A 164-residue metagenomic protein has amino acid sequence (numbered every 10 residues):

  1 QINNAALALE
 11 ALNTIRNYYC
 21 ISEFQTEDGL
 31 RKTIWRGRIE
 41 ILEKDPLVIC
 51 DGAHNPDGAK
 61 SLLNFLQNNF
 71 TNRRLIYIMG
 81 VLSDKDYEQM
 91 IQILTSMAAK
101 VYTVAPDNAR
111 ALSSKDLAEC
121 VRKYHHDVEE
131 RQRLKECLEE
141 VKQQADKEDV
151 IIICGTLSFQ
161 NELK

Functional and structural regions predicted by a protein language model:
Q1-K100: Nucleotide phosphate-binding/pyrophosphate-handling subdomain across enzymes that bind or process nucleotide phosphates
Y18, N69-R73, V141-I151: Glycine-rich phosphate-binding loop signature in dinucleotide/nucleotide-binding domains
L47-V48, P56, I91-V150: C-terminal helical cap/extension that packs against the catalytic core of soluble nucleotide-cofactor enzymes
T156: Active-site-proximal loop/hinge segments that shape catalytic or ion-binding/gating pockets
F159-N161: Short, active-site-adjacent cap segments at secondary-structure transitions
